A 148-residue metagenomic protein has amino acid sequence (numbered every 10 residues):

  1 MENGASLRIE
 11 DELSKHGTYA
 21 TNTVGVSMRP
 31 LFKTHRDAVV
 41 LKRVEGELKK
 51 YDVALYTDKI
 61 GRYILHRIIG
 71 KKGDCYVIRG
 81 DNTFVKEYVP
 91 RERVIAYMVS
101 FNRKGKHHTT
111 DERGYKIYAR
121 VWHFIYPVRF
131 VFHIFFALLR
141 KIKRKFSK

Functional and structural regions predicted by a protein language model:
M1-K148: Extended hydrophobic leader/signal-anchor segments used for secretion and membrane insertion
